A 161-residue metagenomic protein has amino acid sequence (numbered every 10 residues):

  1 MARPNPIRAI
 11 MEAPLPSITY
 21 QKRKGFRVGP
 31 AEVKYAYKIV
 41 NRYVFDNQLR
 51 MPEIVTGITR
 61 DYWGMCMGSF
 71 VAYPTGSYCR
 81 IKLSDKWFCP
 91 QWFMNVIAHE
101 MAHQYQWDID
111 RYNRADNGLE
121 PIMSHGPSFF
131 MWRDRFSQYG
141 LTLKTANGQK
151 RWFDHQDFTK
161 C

Functional and structural regions predicted by a protein language model:
M1-E12: Intrinsically disordered, low-complexity N-terminal tails
N5, L15-W92, D108-C161: Metalloprotease/metallohydrolase-associated module, dominated by Zn2+-dependent proteases
N95-D108: Active-site recognition of the HExxH zinc-binding catalytic motif
